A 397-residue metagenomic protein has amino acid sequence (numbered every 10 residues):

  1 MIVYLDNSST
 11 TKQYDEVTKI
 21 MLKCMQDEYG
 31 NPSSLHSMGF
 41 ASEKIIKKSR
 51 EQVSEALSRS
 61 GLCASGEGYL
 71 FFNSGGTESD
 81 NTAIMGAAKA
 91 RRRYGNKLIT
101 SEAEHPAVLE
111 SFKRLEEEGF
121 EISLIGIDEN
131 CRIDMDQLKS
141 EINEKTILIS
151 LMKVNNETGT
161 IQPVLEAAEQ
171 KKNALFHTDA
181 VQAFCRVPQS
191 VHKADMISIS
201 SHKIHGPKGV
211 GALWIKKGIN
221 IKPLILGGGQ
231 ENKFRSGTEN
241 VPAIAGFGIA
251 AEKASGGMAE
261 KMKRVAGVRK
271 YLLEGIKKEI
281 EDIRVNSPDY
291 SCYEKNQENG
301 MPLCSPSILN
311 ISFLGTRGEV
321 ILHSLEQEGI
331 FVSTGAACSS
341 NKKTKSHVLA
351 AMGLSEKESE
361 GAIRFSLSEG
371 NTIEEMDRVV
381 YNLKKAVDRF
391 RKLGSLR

Functional and structural regions predicted by a protein language model:
M1-R397: Pyridoxal 5′-phosphate
